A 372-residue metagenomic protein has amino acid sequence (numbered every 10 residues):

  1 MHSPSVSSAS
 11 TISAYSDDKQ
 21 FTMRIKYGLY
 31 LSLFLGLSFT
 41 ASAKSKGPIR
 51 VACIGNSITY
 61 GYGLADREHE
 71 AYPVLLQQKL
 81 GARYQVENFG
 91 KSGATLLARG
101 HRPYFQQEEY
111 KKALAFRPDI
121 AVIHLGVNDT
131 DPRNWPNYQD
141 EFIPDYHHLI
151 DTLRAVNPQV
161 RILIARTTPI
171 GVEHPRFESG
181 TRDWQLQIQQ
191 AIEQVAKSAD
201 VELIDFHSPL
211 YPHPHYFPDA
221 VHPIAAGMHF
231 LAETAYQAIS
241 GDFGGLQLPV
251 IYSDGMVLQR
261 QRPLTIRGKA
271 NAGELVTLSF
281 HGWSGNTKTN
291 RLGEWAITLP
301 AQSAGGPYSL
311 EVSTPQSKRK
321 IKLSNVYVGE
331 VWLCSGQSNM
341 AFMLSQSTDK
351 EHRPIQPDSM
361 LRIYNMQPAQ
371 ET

Functional and structural regions predicted by a protein language model:
M1-S3, D18-S45: Bacterial Sec-dependent N-terminal signal peptides
K44-K46, Q78, Y104-D242: Alpha-helical cap/lid subdomain in secreted, periplasmic, or secretory-pathway luminal O-acyl-processing enzymes
K46-C53, I58-H147, D183, G329-L333 (+2 more regions): Conserved SGNH/GDSL esterase-like catalytic core that processes O-acyl groups on lipids and polysaccharides
F243-L248: Proline/serine/threonine-rich low-complexity linkers at boundaries of modular beta-sandwich domains
I251-S253: Surface-exposed, proline-enriched loop/turn segments that connect beta strands in immunoglobulin-like
M256-R260: Short, solvent-exposed loop/linker segments at the N-terminal edge of repeated beta-sheet extracellular domains
R262-I266: Structural beta-strand segments of beta-rich domains
R267-S335, N339-M343: Extended acidic/polar, glycine-enriched regions that form or flank non-catalytic beta-rich accessory modules
